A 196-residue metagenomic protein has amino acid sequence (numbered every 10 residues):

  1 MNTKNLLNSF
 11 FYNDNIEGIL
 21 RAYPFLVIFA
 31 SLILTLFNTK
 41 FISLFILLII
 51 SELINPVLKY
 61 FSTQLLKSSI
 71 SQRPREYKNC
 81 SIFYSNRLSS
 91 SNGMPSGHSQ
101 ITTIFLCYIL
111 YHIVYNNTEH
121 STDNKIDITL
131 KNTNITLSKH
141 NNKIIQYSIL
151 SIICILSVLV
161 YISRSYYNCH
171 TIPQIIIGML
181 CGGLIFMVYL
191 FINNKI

Functional and structural regions predicted by a protein language model:
M1-R164: Hydrophobic alpha-helical bundle signature of multipass membrane enzymes
H98-T102, R164-N193: Alpha-helical transmembrane segments that form the membrane-embedded catalytic/substrate-binding core of multi-pass
H112-T118, T122, I185, Y189 (+1 more regions): Hydrophobic alpha-helical transmembrane segments
